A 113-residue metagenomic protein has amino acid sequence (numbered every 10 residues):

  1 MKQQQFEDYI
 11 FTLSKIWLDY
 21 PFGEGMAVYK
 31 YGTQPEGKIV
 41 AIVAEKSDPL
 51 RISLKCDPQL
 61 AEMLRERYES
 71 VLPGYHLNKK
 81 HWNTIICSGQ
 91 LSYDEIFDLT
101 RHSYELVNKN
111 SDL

Functional and structural regions predicted by a protein language model:
M1-L113: Charge-dense, helix-prone N-terminal extensions
